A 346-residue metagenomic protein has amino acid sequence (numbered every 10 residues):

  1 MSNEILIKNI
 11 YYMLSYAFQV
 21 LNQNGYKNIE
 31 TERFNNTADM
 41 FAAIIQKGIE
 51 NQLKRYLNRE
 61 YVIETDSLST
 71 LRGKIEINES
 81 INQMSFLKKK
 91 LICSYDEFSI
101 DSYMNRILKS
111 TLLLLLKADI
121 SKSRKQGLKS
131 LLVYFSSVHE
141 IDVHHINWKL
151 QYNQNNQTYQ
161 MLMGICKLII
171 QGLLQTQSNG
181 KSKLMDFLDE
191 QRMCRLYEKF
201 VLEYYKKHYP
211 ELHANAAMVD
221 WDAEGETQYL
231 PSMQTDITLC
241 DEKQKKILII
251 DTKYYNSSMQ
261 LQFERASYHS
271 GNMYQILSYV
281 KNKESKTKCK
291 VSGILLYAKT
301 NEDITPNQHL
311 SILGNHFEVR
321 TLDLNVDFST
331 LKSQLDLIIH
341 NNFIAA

Functional and structural regions predicted by a protein language model:
M1-S182: Terminal, charged accessory segments of proteins
R59, I63, K129, L184 (+2 more regions): Generic alpha-helical propensity signal that fires on short helical segments and nearby coil/disordered stretches
N147, M185-D186, E264: Short amphipathic alpha-helical segments at helix-loop
Y152-N156, S182-V201: A short, highly charged nucleic-acid-interacting micro-segment common to nuclease and nuclease-linked defense proteins
E190-A346: Catalytic core segments in nucleotide and nucleic-acid processing enzymes
